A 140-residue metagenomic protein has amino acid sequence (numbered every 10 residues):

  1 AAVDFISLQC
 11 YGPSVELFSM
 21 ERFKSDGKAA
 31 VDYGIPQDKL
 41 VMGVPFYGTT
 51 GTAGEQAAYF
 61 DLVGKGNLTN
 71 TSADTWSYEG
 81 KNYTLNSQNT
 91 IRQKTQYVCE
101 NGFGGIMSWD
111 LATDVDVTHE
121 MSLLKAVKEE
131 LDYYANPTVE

Functional and structural regions predicted by a protein language model:
A1-G66: Substrate-binding surface in catalytic domains of secreted glycosidases
G12-S14, K81-T84, A112: The substrate-binding groove and active-site-proximal loops of carbohydrate-active enzymes, especially glycoside
K24-G27, G80, T113: Short, isolated positions within intrinsically disordered regulatory regions of eukaryotic proteins
Q37-N101, V117-E140: Glycan-binding loop/region signatures in secreted carbohydrate-active enzymes
G104: Short acidic/polar active-site loop segments enriched in Thr and Asp
D110-V117: A short, acidic, flexible beta-alpha connecting loop/helix-capping segment that sits on the rim of active
